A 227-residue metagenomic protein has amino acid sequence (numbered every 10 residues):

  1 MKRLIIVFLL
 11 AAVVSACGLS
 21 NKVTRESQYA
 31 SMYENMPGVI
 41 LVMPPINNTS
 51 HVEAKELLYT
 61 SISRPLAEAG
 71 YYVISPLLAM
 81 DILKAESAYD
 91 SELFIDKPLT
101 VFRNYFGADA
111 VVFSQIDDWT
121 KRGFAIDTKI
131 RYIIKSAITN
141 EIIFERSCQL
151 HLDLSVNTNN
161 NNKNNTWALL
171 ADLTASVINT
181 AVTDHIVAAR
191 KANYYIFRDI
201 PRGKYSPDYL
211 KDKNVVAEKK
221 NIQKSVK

Functional and structural regions predicted by a protein language model:
M1-L4, F8: Positively charged n-region of N-terminal signal peptides that target proteins for export
V13-A16: C-terminal motif of bacterial Sec signal peptides marking the signal peptidase cleavage site
G18-M36, A137-K227: C-terminal/domain-edge helix-coil "capping" segments
M36-N48, L83-K84: Acidic/histidine-rich, surface-exposed loop or edge segments in extracytoplasmic proteins
V39-P44, V111-Q115, K129-K135, E145: Soluble periplasmic/extracytoplasmic beta-strand elements of cell-envelope proteins
N47-S50, A79-L83, D117-R122, Q149-D153: Solvent-exposed loop/turn segments at secondary-structure junctions within structured extracellular/periplasmic domains
T49-V111: N-terminal segment of the mature soluble domain
N104-D117, R122-D127: Mid-length scaffold segments of soluble, non-membrane domains
